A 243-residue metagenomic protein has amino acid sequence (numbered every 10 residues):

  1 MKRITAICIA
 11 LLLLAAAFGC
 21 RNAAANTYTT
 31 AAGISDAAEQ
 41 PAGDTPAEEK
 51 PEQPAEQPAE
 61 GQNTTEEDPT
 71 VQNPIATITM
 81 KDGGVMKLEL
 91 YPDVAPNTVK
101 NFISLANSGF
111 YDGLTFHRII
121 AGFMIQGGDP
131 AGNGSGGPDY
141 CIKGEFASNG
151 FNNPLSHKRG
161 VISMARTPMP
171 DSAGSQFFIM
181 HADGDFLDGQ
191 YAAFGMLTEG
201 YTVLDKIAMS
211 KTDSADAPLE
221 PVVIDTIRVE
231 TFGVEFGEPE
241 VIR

Functional and structural regions predicted by a protein language model:
M1-I4: Positively charged n-region of N-terminal signal peptides that target proteins for export
C8, A16-R243: Cyclophilin-like peptidyl-prolyl cis-trans isomerases
